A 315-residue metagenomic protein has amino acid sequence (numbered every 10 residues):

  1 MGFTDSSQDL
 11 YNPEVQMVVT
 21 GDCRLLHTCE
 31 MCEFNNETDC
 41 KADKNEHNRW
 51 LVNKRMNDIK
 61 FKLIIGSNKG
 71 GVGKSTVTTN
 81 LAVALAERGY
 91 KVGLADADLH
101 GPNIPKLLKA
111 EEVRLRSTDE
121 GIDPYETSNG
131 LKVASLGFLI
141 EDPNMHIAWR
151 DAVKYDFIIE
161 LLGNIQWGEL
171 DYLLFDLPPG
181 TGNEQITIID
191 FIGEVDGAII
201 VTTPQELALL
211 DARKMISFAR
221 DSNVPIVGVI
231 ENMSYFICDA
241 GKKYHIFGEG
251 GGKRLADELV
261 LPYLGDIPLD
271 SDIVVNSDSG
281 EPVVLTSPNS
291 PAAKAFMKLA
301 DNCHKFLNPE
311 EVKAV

Functional and structural regions predicted by a protein language model:
G2-N68, E311: Extreme N-terminal, non-catalytic leader segments that precede Walker-type/kinase nucleotide-binding cores
N45, D171-N276: Conserved catalytic-core segment of NTP-binding enzymes
I59, G70, D96, I104 (+8 more regions): Residue-level signature of catalytic and energy-coupling elements of molecular machines, predominantly ATP/GTP-dependent
F61-L99, A212, I216: Walker A/P-loop phosphate-binding motif and the immediately C-terminal alpha-helix
K74-N80, G101-P105, G180-Q185, A208-D211: Short glycine/serine/threonine-rich phosphate/pyrophosphate-binding segments that cradle anionic phosphate groups
K91-V92, A97-N144, Y155-F157: Phosphate-binding loop that captures ATP/GTP phosphates
L139-I188: Phosphate-binding/switch loop-helix module in NTP-utilizing enzymes
S277-A292: C-terminal boundary of histidine-terminating zinc-finger modules
